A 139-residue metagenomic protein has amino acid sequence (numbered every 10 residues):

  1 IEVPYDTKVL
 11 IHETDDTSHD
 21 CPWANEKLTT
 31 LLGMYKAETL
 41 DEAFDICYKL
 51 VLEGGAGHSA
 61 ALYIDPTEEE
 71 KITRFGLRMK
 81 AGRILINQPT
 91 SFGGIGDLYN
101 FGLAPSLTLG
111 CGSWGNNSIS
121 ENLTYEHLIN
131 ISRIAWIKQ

Functional and structural regions predicted by a protein language model:
V3-Q139: Conserved C-terminal structural/oligomerization subdomain of aldehyde/semialdehyde dehydrogenase
